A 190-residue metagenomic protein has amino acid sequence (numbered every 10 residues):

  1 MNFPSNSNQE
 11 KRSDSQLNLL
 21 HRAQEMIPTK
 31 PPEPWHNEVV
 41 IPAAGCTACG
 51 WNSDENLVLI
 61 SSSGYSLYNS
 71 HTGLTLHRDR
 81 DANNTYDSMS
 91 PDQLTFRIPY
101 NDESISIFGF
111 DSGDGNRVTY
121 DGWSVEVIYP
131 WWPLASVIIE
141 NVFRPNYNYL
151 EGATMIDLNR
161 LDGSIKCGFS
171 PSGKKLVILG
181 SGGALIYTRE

Functional and structural regions predicted by a protein language model:
N2-E190: WD40-repeat beta-propeller superdomains and closely related acidic/aromatic-rich repeat-like regions
